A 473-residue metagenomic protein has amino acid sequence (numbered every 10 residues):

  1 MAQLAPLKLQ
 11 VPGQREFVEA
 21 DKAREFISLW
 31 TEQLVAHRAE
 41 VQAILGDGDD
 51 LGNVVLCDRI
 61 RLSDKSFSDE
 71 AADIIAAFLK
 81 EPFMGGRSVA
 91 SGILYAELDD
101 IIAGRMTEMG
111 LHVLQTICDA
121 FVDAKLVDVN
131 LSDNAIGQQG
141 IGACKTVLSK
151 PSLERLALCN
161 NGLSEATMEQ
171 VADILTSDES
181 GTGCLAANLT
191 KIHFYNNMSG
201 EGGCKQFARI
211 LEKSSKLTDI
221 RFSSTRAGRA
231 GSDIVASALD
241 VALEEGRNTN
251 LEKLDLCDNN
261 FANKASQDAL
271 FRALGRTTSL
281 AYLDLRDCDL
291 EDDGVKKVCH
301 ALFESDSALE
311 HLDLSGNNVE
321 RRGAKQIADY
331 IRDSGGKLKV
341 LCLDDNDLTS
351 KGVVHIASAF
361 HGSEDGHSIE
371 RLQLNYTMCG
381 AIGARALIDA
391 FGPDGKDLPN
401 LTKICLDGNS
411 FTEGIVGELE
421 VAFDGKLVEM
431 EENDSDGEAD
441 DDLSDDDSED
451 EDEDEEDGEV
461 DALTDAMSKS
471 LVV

Functional and structural regions predicted by a protein language model:
M1-V473: Leucine-rich tandem repeat or coiled-coil scaffolds
